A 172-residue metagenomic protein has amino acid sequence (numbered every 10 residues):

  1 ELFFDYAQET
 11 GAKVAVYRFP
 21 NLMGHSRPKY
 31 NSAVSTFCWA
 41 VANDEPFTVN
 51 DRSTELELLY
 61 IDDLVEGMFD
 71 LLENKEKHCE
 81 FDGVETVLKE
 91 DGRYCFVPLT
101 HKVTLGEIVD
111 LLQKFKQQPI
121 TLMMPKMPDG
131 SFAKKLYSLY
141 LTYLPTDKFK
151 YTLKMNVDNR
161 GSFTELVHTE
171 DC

Functional and structural regions predicted by a protein language model:
E1-V16, S32-N43: Active-site Tyr-X1-5-Lys
V16-N21, W39-L59, C79, L88-P98: A conserved pocket-lining segment of Rossmann-fold NAD(P)-dependent short-chain dehydrogenase/reductase
L22-S26: Conserved catalytic-site region of short-chain dehydrogenase/reductase
P28-T36, S53-N74, G106-D110: Substrate-positioning beta->alpha
A40-F47, D70-H78, L111-P119, L166-T169: Phosphate/oxyanion-binding loops and surfaces in catalytic or ligand/nucleic-acid-binding neighborhoods
N74-M155: Mid/C-terminal beta-alpha module of Rossmann-like enzyme folds, strongest in SDR-family dehydrogenases/epimerases
T146-C172: A short glycine-rich, His/Asp/Glu-containing loop-to-beta-strand
